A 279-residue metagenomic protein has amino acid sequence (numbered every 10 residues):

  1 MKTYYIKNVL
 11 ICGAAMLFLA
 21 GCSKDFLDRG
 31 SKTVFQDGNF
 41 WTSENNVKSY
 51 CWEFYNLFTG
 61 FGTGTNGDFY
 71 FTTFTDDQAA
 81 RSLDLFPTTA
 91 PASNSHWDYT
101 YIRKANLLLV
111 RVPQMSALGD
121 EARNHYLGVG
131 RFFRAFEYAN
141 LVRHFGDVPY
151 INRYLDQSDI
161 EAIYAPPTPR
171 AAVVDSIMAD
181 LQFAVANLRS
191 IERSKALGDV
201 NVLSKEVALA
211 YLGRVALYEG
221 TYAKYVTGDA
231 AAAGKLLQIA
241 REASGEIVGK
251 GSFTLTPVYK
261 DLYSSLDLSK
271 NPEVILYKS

Functional and structural regions predicted by a protein language model:
M1-S31: Bacterial Sec-dependent N-terminal signal peptides
L19, S116-Y126, R131, Q238-E246 (+1 more regions): Secondary-structure transition into beta-strands, especially the periplasmic turns and strand N-termini that construct
S23-A79, V174, Q182-V185, V202-S279: An aromatic- and glycine-enriched ligand-binding surface/loop that stacks and positions planar moieties
R29-G30, G67, L118, Y150-R153 (+2 more regions): Short, hydrophobic secondary-structure boundary micro-motifs
Q36, W41-K48, W52, F58-G62 (+3 more regions): Conserved, well-structured interaction surfaces
Y138, D147, I151, G198-A210: Aromatic-lined, polymer-binding surfaces characteristic of secreted/periplasmic polysaccharide-degrading enzymes
V148-A171, Y222-I239: Short coil/linker segments at helix-helix boundaries
